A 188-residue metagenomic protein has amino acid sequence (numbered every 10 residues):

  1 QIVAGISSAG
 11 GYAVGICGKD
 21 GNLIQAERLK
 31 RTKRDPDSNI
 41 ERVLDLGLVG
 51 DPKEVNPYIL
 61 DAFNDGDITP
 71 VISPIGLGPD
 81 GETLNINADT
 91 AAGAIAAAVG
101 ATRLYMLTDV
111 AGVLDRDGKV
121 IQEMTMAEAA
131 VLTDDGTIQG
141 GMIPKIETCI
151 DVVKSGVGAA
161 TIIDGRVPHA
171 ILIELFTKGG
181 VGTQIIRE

Functional and structural regions predicted by a protein language model:
Q1-G11, P57, N64, V71-I95 (+1 more regions): Polyanion-binding loop/helix "lid" in catalytic or ligand-binding cores
Q1-V71: Ligand-binding beta-strand-loop-alpha-helix segment within the catalytic cores of soluble metabolic enzymes
V14-C17, L23, V99-V113, I162-I163: Glycine-rich phosphate/pyrophosphate-binding loops and their adjacent beta-strand/loop elements at enzyme active sites
G18-K19, Q25-K30, E82-T83, D115-K119 (+1 more regions): Short acidic, glycine/serine/threonine-rich loops at helix termini
A26, D115, I163, I186-R187: Short beta-strand-to-turn element immediately C-terminal to the catalytic PLP-Schiff-base lysine in fold type I
R31-D35, V120-T125, K178-V181: Short, hinge-like loop/turn segments at secondary-structure boundaries
A101, V157-A160, G180-G182: Active-site lining segments that contact anionic ligands and/or coordinate catalytic metals
A170-E188: Short, basic/aromatic-enriched C-terminal tail that caps enzymatic domains
